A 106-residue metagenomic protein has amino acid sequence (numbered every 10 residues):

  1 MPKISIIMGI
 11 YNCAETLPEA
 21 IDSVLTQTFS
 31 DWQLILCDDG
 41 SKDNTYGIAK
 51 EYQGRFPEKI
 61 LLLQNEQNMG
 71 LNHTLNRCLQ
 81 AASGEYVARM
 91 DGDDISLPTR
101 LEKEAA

Functional and structural regions predicted by a protein language model:
M1-A106: Nucleotide-sugar donor-binding/catalytic module of glycosyltransferases that assemble extracellular/cell-envelope
